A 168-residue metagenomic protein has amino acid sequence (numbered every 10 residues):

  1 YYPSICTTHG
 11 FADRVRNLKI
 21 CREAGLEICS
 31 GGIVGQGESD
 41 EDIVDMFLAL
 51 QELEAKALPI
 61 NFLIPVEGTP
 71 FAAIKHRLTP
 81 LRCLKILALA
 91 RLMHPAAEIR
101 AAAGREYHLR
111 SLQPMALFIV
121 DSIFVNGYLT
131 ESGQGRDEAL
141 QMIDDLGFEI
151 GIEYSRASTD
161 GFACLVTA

Functional and structural regions predicted by a protein language model:
Y1-G25, I33-E54, P70-R82: Conserved non-cysteine loop/helix-boundary elements of the Radical SAM core domain that shape
S30: Active-site C-terminal subdomain of aminotransferase-like
L48-A168: Auxiliary Fe-S-binding modules of radical SAM enzymes
